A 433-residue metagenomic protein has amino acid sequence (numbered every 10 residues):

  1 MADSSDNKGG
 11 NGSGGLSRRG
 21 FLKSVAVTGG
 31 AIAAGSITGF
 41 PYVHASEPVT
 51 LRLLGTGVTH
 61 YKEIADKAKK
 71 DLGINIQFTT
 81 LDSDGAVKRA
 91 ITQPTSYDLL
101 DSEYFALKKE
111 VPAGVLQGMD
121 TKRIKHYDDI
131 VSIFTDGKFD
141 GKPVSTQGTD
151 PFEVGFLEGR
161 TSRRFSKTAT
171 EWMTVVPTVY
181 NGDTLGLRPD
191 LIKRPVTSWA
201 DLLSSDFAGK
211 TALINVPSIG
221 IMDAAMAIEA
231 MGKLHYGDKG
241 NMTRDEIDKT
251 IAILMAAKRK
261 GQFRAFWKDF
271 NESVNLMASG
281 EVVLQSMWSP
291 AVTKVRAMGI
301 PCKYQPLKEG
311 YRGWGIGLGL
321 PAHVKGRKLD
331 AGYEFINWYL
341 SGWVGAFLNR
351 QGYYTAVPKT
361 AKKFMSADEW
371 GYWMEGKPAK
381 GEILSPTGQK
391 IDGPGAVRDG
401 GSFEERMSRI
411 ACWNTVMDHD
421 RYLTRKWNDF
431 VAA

Functional and structural regions predicted by a protein language model:
M1-L16, G20: N-terminal secretory signal peptides
G14-G20, A31-P48: N-terminal twin-arginine translocation
A45, P321-D399: Mature extracytoplasmic/periplasmic domains
S46-A113: Early extracytoplasmic/lumenal segment of secretory-pathway proteins
T59-K62, V111-E272: Extracytoplasmic ligand-binding site segments that recognize negatively charged/polar headgroups
L185-L191, A227, G315-K328, F347-R350: A bilobed periplasmic-binding-protein/Venus flytrap-type ligand-binding module shared by bacterial periplasmic
Q262-K325, K362-M365, E369: Extracytoplasmic/periplasmic substrate-binding proteins
Q389-A433: Conserved C-terminal helix/tail region of periplasmic/extracytoplasmic solute-binding proteins
